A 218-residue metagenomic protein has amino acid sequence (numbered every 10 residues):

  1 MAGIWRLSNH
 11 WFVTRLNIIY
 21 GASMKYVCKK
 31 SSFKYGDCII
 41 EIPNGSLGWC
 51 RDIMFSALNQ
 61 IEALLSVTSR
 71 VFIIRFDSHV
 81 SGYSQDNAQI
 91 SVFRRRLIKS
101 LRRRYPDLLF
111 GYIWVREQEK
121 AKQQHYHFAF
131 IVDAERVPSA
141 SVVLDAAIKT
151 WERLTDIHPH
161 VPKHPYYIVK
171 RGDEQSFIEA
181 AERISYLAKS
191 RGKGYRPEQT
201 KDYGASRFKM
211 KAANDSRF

Functional and structural regions predicted by a protein language model:
I18-T68, A134-F218: Catalytic "initiation/cleavage/transfer" segments centered on a nucleophilic residue and adjacent nucleic-acid-engaging
N59-E119: Signature for HUH/AEP ssDNA processing cores
F72, Q124, R183: Residues that flank catalytic or metal-binding motifs in active/ligand-binding sites
Y112-E135: Histidine-centered divalent-metal-coordination microenvironment in nucleic-acid enzymes
